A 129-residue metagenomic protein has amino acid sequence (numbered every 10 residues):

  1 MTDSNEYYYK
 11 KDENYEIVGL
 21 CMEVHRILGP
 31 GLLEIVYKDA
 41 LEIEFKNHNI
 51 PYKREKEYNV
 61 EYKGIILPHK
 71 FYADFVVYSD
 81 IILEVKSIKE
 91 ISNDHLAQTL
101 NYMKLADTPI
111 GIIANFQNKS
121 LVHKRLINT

Functional and structural regions predicted by a protein language model:
M1-I50, L121, I127-T129: Solvent-exposed, charged helical/coil patches that constitute nucleic-acid or partner-interaction surfaces
Y9, L32, N49, I66 (+2 more regions): Nucleic-acid endonuclease domains
G29, A73-I91, Y102: Conserved catalytic cores of phosphodiester-cleaving nucleases, focusing on short active-site segments
K46-K63: A short acidic/basic microdomain associated with nuclease active sites
G64-I65, K124: Short, well-ordered secondary-structure micro-motifs
K86-T129: Nucleic-acid nuclease catalytic cores
